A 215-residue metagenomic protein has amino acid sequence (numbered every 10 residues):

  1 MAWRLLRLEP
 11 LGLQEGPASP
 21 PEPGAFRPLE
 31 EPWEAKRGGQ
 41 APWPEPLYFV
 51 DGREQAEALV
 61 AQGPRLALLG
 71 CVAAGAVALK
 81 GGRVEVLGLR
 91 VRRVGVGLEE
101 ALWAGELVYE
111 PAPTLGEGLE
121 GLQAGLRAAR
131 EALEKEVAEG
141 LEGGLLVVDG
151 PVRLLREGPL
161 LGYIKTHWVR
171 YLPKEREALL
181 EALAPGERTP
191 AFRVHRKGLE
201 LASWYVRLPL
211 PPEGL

Functional and structural regions predicted by a protein language model:
M1-P46, A56-Q62, K80-L215: Long, contiguous domain-sized segments
Y48-V50: Short hydrophobic beta-strand that contains or immediately precedes a catalytic carboxylate
L68: Short, flexible loop/turn motifs enriched in small residues
C71-V77: Short beta-strand scaffold segments in enzyme catalytic cores
